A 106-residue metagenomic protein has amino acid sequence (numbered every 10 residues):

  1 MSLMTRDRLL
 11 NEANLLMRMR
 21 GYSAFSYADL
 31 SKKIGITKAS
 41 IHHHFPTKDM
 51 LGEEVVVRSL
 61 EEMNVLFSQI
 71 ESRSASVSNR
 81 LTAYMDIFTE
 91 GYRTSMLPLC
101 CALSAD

Functional and structural regions predicted by a protein language model:
M1-M4: N-terminal intrinsically disordered/low-complexity leader segments
R8, E12-M50, E54: Helix-turn-helix
R8, E62, R80: Charged catalytic carboxylate motif
E12-M19, V65-I70, A102-D106: Solvent-exposed, amphipathic alpha-helical segments
S26, V55, F67, L99-L103: Hydrophobic alpha-helical segments typical of transmembrane helices and their membrane-interface/capping positions
D49, N64-L66, M85: Residue-level signal for cytosolic alpha-helical hairpin/rod architecture
E54, S68-L97: Hydrophobic alpha-helical connector segments
V57-N64: Short, basic, alpha-helical segments at the C-terminal edge of helix-turn-helix-like DNA-binding modules
